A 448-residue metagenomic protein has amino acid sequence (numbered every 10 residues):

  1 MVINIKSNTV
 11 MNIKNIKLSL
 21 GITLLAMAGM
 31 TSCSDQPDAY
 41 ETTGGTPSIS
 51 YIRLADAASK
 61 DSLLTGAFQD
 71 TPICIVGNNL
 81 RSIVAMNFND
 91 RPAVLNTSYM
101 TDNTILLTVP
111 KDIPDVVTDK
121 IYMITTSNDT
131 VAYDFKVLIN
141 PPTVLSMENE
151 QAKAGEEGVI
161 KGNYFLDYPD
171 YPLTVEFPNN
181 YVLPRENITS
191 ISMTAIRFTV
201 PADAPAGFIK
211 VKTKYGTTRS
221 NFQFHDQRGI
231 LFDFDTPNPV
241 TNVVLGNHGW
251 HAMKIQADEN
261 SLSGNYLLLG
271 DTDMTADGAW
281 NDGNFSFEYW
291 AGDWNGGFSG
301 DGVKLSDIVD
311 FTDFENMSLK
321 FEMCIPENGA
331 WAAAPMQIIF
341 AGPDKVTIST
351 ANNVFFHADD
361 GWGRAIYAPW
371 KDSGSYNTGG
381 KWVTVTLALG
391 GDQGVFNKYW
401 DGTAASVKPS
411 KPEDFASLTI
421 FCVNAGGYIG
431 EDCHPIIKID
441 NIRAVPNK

Functional and structural regions predicted by a protein language model:
A28-S32: C-terminal motif of bacterial Sec signal peptides marking the signal peptidase cleavage site
S34-R81, N128-Y171, A204-A206, Y215-N242: Beta-strand/beta-sandwich contexts
P110, P237, K320-A330, A341-P343 (+1 more regions): Solvent-exposed strand-to-loop "edge" motifs in beta-rich extracellular domains
F234, L305-M336, L387, I442: Extra-cytoplasmic beta-strand recognition segments
L269-N316, K345-S373: Secreted extracellular polysaccharide-interacting domains
K320-F321, P335-Q337, T384-I436: Extracellular beta-strand ligand-recognition surfaces/modules
N328-N352: Beta-strand acidic-aromatic groove motif in beta-rich domains, primarily in extracellular
N352-K408: Extracellular carbohydrate recognition and processing domains and analogous Trp-centered ligand-binding platforms
